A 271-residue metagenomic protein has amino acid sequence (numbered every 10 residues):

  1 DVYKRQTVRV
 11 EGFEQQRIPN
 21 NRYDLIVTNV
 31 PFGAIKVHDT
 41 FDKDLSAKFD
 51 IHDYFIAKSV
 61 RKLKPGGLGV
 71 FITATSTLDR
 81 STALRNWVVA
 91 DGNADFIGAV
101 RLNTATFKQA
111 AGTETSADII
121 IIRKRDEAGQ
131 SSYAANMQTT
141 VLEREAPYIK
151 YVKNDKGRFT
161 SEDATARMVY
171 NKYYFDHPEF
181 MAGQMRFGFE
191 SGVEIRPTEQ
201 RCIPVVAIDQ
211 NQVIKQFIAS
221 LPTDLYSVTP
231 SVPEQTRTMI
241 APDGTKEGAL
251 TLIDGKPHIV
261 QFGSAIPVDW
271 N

Functional and structural regions predicted by a protein language model:
V2-Y3: Short, small-residue-biased leader/transition segments that mark boundaries at the very start of proteins
V8-F13, V100-R101: Short loop/edge segments at beta-strand edges and connector loops that shape dinucleotide/nucleotide cofactor-binding
V10, V193, E199-N271: Non-catalytic, mostly N-terminal accessory regions of nucleic-acid modification and defense proteins
E11-K43, D53, K58-L78: Conserved proline-anchored active-site loop of SAM-dependent methyltransferases that bridges a beta-strand
P31, T104, R125: Flexible loop residues that form catalytic and substrate-binding hotspots at small-molecule/glycan-binding clefts
G33-V37, D79-S81, Q109-A111, G129-S132: Switch/connector loops and helix/strand junctions flanking conserved nucleotide-binding motifs in nucleotide-processing
A47-K108, T115-I122: Conserved Class I SAM-dependent methyltransferase catalytic core
Q109-T229: Flexible, glycine-/basic-rich loop-and-beta segments that form/coincide with the SAM-dependent methyltransferase
